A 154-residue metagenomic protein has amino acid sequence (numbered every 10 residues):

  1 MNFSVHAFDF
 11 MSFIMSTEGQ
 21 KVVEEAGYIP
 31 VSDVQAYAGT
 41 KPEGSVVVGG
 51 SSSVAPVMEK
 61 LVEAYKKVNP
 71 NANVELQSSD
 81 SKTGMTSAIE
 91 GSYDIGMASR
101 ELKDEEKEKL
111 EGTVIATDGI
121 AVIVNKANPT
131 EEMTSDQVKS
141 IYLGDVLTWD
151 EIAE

Functional and structural regions predicted by a protein language model:
M1-E154: Flexible loop/hinge segments at secondary-structure junctions
